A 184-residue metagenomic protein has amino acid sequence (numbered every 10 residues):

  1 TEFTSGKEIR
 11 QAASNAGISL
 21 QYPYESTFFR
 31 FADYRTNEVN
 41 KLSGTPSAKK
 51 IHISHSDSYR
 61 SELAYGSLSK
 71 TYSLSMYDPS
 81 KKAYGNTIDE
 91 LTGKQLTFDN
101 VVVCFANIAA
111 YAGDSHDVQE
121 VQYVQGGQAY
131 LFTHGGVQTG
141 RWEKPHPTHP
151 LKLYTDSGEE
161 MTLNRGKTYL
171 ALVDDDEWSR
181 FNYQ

Functional and structural regions predicted by a protein language model:
T1-Q184: A surface/extracellular/periplasmic glyco- and lipid-processing/surface-interacting theme
